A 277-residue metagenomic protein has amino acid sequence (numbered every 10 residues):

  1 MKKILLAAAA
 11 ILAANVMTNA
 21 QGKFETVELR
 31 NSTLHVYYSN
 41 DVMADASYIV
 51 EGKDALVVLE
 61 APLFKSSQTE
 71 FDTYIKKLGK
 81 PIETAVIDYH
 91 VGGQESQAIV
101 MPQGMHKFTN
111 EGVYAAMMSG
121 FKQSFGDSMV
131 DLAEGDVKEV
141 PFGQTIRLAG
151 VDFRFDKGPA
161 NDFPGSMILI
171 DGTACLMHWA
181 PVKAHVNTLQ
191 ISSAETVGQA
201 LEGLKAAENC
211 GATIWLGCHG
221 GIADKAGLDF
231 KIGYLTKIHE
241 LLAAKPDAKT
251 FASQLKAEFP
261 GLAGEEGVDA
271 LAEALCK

Functional and structural regions predicted by a protein language model:
I4-A13: Sec-dependent N-terminal signal peptides
A10, T18-G22: Boundary at the C-terminal end of the N-terminal hydrophobic targeting segment
Q21, D247-K277: C-terminal regulatory/interaction regions
K23-K77, S166-W179: Conserved beta-strand hairpin/beta-sheet module of binuclear metal-dependent hydrolase folds, prominently
V58-P62, P81-M105, C175-A180, C210-G221: Active-site neighborhood of phospho(di)ester-bond hydrolases with catalytic His/Asp-centered motifs
T73-T145, L242-A243: Active-site HxH/HxHxD metal-binding segment of metal-dependent hydrolases
K138-A200: Ligand/cofactor pocket segment of small-molecule handling proteins
V197-Q254: Divalent-metal (often Zn2+) His-rich catalytic cores of metallo-beta-lactamase-fold enzymes
